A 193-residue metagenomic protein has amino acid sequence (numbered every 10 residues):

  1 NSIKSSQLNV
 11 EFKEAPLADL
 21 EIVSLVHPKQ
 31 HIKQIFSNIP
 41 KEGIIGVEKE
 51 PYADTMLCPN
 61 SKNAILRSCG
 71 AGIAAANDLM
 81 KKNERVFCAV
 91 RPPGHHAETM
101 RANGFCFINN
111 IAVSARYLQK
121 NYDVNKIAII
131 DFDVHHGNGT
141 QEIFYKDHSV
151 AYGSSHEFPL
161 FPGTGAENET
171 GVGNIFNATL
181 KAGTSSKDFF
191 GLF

Functional and structural regions predicted by a protein language model:
N1-F193: HDAC/HDAC-like amidohydrolase catalytic core signature
